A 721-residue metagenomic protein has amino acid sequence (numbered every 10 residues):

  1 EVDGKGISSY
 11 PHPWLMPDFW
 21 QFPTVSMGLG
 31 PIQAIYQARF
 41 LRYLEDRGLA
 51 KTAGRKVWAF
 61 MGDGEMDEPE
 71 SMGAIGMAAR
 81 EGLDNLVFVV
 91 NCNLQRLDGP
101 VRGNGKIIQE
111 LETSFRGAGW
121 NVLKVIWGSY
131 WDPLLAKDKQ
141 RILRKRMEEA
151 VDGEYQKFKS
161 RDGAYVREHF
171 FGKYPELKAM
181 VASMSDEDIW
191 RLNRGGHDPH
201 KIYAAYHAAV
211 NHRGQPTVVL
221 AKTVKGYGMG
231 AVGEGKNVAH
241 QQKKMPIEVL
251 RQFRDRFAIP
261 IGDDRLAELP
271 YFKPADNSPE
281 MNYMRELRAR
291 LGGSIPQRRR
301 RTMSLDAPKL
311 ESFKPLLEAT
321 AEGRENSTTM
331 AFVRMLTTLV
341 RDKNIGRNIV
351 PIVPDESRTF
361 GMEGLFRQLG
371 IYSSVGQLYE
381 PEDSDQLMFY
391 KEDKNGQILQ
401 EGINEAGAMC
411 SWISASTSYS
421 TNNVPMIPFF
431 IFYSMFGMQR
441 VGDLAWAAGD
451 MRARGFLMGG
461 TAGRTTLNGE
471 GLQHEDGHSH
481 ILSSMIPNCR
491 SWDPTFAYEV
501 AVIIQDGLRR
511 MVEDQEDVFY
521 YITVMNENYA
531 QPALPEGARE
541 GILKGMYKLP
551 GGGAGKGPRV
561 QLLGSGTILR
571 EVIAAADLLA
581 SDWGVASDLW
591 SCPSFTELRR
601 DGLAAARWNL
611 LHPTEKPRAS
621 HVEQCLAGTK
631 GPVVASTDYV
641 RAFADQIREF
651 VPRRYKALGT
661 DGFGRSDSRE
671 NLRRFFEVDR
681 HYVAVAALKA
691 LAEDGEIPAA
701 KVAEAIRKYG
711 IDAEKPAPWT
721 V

Functional and structural regions predicted by a protein language model:
V2-G4, P354-S357, N404-E405, M525-N528: Short glycine-enriched loops at secondary-structure junctions
D3-P23, L29, Q33, Y43-G54 (+7 more regions): Thiamine diphosphate
W20-P23, A50-E68, L86-F88, I349 (+3 more regions): A short, small-residue-rich loop immediately preceding and capping a beta-strand
Q21-A38, E65-M66, G73, T223 (+4 more regions): Conserved phosphate/anionic-ligand binding catalytic regions in large, soluble enzymes, centered on
A59-F60, M66, D443-R464, G469: A structural-propensity feature for long, helix-poor, extended segments
M61-G64, R96, V101-G103, P354 (+2 more regions): Conserved short loop/turn motifs at secondary-structure junctions
D67-M77, Q439-W446: Acidic/histidine-rich catalytic neighborhood of metal-dependent amide-processing enzymes
S278-R454, Q515-E516, G537-P558, L563-R570 (+6 more regions): Non-catalytic terminal/interface segments that mediate subunit docking, oligomerization, and allosteric communication
